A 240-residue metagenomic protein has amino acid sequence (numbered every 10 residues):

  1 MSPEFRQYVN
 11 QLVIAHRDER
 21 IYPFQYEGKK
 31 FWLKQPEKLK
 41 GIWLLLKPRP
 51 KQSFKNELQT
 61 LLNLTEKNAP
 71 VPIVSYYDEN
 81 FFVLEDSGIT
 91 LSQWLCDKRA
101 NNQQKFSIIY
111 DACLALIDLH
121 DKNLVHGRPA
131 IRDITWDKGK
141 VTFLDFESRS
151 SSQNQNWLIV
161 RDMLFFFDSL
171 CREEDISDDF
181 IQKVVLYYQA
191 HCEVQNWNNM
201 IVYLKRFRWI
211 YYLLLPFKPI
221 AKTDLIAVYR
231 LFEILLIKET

Functional and structural regions predicted by a protein language model:
M1-Y8: A short, low-complexity linker immediately N-terminal to eukaryotic Hanks-type protein kinase catalytic domains
N10-L12, R17-K55: ATP-binding glycine-rich loop module of kinase domains
P23, V83-D86, W136: Conserved hydrophobic "DFG−1" position in protein kinase catalytic cores
E37, S53, P72-I109: Conserved structural core of kinase catalytic domains
L46, D97-N101, E147-Q155: Short helix/strand-bridging catalytic loops that position acidic/His residues to coordinate divalent metals and engage
F54-N63, K67-A69, L95-R132, D137 (+2 more regions): Conserved kinase catalytic-core helix
F146-T240: C-lobe/activation-segment region of protein kinase-like
